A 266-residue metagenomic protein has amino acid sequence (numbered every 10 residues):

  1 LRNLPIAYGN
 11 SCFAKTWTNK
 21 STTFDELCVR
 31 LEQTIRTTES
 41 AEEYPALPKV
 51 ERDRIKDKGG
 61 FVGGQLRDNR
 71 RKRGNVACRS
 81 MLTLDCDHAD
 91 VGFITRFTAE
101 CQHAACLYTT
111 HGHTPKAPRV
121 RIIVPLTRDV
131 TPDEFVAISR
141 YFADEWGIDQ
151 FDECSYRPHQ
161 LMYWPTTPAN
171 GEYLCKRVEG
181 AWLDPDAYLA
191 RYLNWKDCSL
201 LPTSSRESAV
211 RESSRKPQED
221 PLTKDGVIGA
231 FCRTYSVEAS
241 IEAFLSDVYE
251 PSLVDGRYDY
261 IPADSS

Functional and structural regions predicted by a protein language model:
L1-E39, E43-P45, E51, R128 (+2 more regions): Catalytic "initiation/cleavage/transfer" segments centered on a nucleophilic residue and adjacent nucleic-acid-engaging
L1-P118, P125-A137, R215, K224 (+1 more regions): Signature for HUH/AEP ssDNA processing cores
N69-K72, T110, F151, D255-D259: Generic recognition of flexible, low-complexity loop/linker segments
R79-M81, R119-V120, H159, S266: Short, surface-exposed beta-edge/turn micro-motifs
T83, E212-S266: N-terminal structured subdomain of primase-like DNA metabolism proteins
L84, I122, W164, S265-S266: Residue-level detector of buried hydrophobic side-chain packing in well-ordered secondary-structure elements
L107-K116, D152-R157, Y260-P262: Short beta-strand
